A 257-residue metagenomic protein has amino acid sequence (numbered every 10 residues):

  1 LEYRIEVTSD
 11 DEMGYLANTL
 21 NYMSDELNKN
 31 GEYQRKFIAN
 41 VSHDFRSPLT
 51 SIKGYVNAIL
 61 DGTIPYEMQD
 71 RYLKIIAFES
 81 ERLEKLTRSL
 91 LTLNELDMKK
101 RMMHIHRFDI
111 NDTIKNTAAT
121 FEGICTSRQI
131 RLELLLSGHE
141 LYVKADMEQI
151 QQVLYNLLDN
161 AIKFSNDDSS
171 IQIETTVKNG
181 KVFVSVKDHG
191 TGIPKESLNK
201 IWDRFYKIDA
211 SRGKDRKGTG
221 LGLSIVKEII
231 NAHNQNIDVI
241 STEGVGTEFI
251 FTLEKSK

Functional and structural regions predicted by a protein language model:
L1-I38, Y55-L60, K74, R204 (+6 more regions): Membrane-proximal HAMP signal-relay module
E2, E6-T8, H104-F108, T126 (+1 more regions): Conserved catalytic submotifs in the C-terminal HATPase_c
M68, M98-M103, Y142-A145: Conserved micro-motifs of the catalytic ATP-binding
F78-L83: Short alpha-helical segment of the dimerization/phosphotransfer core of two-component systems
A161-I162: Short helix-loop "hinge" at the ATP-lid/N-box region of the Bergerat-fold HATPase_c
D168-G180: Short beta-strand/loop element within the Bergerat-fold HATPase_c
D188: Acidic ATP/Mg2+-coordinating residue in the GHKL
I193-K207: Short conserved segment of the HATPase_c
